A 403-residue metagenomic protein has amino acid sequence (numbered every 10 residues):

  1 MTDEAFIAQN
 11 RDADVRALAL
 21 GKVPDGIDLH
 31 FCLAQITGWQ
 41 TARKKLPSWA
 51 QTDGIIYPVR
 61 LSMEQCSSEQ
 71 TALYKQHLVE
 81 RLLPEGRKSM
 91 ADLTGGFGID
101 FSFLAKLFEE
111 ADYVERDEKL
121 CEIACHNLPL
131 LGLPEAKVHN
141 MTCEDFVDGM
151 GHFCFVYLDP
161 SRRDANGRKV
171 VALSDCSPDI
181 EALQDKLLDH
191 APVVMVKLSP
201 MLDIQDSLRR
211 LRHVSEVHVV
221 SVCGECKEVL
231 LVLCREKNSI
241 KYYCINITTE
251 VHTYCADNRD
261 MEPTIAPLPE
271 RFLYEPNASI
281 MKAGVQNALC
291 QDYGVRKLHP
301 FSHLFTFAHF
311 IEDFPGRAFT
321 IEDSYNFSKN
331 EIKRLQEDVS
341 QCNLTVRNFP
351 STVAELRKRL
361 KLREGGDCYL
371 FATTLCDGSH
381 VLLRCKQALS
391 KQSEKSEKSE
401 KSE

Functional and structural regions predicted by a protein language model:
M1-E403: SAM-dependent transferase fold signal centered on methyltransferase-like domains, encompassing both Class I
